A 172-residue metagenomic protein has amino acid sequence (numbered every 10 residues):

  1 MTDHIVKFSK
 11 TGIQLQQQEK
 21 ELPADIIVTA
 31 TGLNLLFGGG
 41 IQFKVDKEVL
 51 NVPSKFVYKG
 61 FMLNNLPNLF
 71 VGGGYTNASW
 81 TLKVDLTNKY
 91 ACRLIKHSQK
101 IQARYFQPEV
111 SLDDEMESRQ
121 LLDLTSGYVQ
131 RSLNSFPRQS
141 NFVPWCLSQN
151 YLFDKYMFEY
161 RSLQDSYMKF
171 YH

Functional and structural regions predicted by a protein language model:
M1-D85, K89-K96, Y167-H172: Flavin (primarily FAD) cofactor-binding/catalytic cores of flavoenzymes
N68-H172: C-terminal, flexible cofactor-proximal segment of oxidoreductases
